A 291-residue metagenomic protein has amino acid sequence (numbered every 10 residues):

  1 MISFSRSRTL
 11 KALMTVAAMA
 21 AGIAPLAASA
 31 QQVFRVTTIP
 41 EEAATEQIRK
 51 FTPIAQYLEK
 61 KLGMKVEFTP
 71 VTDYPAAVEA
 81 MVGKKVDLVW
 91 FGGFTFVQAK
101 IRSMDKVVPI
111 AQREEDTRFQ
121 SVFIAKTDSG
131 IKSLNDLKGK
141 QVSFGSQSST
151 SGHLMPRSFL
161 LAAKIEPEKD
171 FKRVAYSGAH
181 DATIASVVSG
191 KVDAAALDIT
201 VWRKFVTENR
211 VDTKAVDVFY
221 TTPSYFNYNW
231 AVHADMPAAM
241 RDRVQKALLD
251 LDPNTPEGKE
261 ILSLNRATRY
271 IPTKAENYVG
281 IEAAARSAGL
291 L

Functional and structural regions predicted by a protein language model:
M1-L26: Twin-arginine (Tat) signal peptide motif
Q31-T38, E42-P53, Y225-N227, A231-L291: An extracytoplasmic/periplasmic, membrane-proximal ligand-sensing/linker region
Q31-T95: Extracytoplasmic small-molecule ligand-binding "clamshell" domains of the periplasmic binding protein/Venus flytrap
E41-A44, I48, E115-D116, K126-I131 (+1 more regions): Short coil/turn segments
P75-V89, R102-S103, N135, A179-T200: Short helices/loops that flank or line small-molecule/ion binding pockets
I110-S133, W230-H233: Hydrophobic/proline-rich hinge and linker segments of small-molecule sensing/allosteric domains, predominantly
S129, K140-A239: Pocket-lining segment of extracytoplasmic ligand-binding domains
